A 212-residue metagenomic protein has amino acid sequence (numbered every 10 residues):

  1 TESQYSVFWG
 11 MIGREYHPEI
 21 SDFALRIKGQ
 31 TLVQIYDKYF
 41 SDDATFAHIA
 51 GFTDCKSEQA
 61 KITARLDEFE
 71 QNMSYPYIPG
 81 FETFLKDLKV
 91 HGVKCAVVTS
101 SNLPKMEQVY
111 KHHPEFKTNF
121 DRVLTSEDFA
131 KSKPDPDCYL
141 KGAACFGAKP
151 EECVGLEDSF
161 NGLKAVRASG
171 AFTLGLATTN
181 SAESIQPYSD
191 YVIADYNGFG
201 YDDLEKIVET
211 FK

Functional and structural regions predicted by a protein language model:
T1, T99, G162: Ser/Thr-glycine-rich phosphate-binding loops at phosphate-binding pockets of nucleotides, nucleotide cofactors
T1-L25: Active-site neighborhood of HAD-like aspartate-dependent phosphohydrolases
Q4, I27-T31, P79-G80, S101 (+3 more regions): Short beta->alpha linker loops
S6, G10, G29-D37, L103 (+1 more regions): An amphipathic alpha-helix signature
E15-S21, D37-T83, H91: Metal-dependent phosphoesterase signature
E19, K94, F172: Residue-level detector of anion-binding/catalytic polar loops
L25, Y77, C95-V98, K131 (+1 more regions): Conserved SAM-binding loop
K86, N102-K212: Asp-based, Mg2+/Mn2+-dependent phosphohydrolase catalytic module
